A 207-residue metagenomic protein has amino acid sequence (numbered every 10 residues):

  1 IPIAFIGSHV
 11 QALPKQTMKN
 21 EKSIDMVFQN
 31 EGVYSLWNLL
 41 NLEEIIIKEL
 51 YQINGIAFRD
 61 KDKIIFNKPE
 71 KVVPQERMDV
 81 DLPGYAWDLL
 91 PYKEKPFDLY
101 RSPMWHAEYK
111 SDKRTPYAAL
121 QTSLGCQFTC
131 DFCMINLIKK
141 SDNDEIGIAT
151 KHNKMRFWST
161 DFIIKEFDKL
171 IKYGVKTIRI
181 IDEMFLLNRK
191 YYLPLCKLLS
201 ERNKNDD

Functional and structural regions predicted by a protein language model:
I1-E76: Glycine-rich beta-alpha loop elements in corrinoid/cobalamin-binding modules across cobalamin-dependent enzymes
K15, Y34, V80, D161 (+1 more regions): Generic alpha-helical secondary structure signal
G55, F66, D81, A119-Q121: Generic structural signal for residues positioned in beta-strands
P69-E70, M78-V80, F132-C133, Y192-L193: Short aromatic-enriched loop/helix-cap "lid" or pocket-rim segments at secondary-structure transitions that line
E70-F97: Conserved ATP/PPi-binding loop(s) of AMP-dependent carboxylate-activating enzymes
D88-D207: Radical SAM [4Fe-4S] cluster-binding motif and immediate context
